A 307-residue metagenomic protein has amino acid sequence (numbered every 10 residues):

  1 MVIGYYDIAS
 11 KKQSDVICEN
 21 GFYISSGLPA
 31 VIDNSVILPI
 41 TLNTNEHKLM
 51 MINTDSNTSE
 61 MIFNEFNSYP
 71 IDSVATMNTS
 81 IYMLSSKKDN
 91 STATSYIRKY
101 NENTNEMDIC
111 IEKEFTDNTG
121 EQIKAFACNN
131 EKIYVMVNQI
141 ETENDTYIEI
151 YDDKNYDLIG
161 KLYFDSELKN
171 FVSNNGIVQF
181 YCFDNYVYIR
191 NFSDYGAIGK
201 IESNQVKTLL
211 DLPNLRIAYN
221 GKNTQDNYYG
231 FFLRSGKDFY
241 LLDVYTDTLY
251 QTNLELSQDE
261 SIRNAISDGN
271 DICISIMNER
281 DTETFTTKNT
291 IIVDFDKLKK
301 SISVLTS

Functional and structural regions predicted by a protein language model:
M1, A30-L42, T79-K87, K132-Q139 (+4 more regions): Short beta-strand elements that form the blades of beta-propeller/WD-repeat-like and other beta-sheet-rich scaffold
V2-G4, T44-M50, N90-R98, E141-I150 (+3 more regions): Structural motif
V2-N129, Y134-V137: Long, acidic/polar, low-complexity amphipathic helices and coiled-coil-like
D7-K11, N53-N57, Y100-N105, D152-N155 (+3 more regions): Short loop/turn segments that connect beta-strands within beta-propeller blades
K12-E19, T58-E65, E106-D117, D157-F171 (+2 more regions): A short beta-strand motif characteristic of beta-propeller blades
F22-V31, N67-N78, D117-N129, E167-C182 (+3 more regions): Repeated scaffold domains used in trafficking and secretory/extracellular systems, primarily beta-propellers
D153, L158-L233: Eukaryotic tandem repeat interaction scaffolds
N264-S307: Blade-level signature of beta-propeller repeat domains, shared across WD40, Kelch, NHL, RCC1 and BNR/Asp-box propellers
